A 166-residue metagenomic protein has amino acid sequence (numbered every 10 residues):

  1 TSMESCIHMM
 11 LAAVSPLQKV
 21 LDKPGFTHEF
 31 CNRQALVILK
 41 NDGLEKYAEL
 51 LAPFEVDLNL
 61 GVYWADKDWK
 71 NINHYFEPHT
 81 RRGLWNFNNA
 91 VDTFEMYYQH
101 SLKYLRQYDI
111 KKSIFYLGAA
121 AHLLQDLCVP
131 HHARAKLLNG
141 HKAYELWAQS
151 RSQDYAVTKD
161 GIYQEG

Functional and structural regions predicted by a protein language model:
T1-Q107, F115, A133-G166: N-terminal, motif-rich segments that launch catalysis or mediate targeting to/interaction with membranes, typified by
H28, A121-L124: Alpha-helical transition-metal enzyme core signature, strongest for iron centers
S113-A121: Short alpha-helix carrying the canonical HExxH Zn2+-binding catalytic motif
L124-K136: Catalytic Zn2+-binding segment of zinc metalloproteases
